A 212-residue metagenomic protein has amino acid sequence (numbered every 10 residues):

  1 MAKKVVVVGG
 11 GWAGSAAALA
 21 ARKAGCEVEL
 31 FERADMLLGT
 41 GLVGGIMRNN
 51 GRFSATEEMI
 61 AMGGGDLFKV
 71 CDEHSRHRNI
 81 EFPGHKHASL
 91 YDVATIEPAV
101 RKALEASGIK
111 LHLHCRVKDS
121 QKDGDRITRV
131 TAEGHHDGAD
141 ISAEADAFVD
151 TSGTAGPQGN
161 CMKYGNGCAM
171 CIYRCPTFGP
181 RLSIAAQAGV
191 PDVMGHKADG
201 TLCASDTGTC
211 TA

Functional and structural regions predicted by a protein language model:
A2-K4, H114: Phosphate-coordination loops involved in phosphoryl transfer and adenosine-cofactor binding
K3, H136-A147: Core beta-strand elements of the Rossmann-like FAD/NAD(P) dinucleotide-binding domain in flavoenzyme oxidoreductases
K4-E29: N-terminal Rossmann-like FAD-binding beta1-loop-alpha1 element of flavoenzymes
V8, E133, A145-S152: Short, well-ordered coil/turn residues at beta-beta hairpins and beta-strand->alpha-helix junctions within
A20, C26-E27, E32-D119, P157 (+1 more regions): Conserved N-terminal/central alpha/beta ligand/cofactor-binding core
Q121-T128: A short, glycine/Asx- and small/polar-enriched loop/turn that sits immediately N-terminal to a beta-strand
D150-M162: Flavin (primarily FAD) binding-site architecture
D192-A212: Conserved FAD/dinucleotide-binding core of flavoprotein oxidoreductases
